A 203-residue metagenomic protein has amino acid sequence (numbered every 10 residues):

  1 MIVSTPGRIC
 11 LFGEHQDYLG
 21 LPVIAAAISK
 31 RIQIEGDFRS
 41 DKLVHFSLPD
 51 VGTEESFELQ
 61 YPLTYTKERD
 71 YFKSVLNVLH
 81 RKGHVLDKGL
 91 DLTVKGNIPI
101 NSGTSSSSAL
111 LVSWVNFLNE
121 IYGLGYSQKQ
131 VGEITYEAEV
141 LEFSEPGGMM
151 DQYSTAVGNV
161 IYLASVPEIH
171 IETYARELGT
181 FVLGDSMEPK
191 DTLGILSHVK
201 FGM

Functional and structural regions predicted by a protein language model:
M1-G103, S108, V112-Q128, E133 (+2 more regions): ATP-binding N-lobe of GHMP and related small-molecule kinases
L19-G20, Y122-M203: ATP-dependent small-molecule kinase catalytic core of the GHMP/sugar-kinase superfamily and closely related
